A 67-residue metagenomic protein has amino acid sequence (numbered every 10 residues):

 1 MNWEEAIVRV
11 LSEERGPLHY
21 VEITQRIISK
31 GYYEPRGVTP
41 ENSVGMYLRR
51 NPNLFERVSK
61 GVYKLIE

Functional and structural regions predicted by a protein language model:
M1-R9, E14, L18-V21, I27-E67: Charged low-complexity interaction tracts in eukaryotic proteins
